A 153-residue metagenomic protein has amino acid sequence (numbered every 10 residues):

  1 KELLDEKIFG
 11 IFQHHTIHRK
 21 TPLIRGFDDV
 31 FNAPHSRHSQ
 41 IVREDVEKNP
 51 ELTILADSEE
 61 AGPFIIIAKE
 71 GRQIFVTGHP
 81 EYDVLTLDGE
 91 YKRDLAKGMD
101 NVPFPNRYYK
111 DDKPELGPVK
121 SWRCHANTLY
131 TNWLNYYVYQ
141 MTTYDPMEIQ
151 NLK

Functional and structural regions predicted by a protein language model:
E2-T86: Pocket-forming structural segment of enzyme catalytic cores
P80-K153: Acyltransferase
